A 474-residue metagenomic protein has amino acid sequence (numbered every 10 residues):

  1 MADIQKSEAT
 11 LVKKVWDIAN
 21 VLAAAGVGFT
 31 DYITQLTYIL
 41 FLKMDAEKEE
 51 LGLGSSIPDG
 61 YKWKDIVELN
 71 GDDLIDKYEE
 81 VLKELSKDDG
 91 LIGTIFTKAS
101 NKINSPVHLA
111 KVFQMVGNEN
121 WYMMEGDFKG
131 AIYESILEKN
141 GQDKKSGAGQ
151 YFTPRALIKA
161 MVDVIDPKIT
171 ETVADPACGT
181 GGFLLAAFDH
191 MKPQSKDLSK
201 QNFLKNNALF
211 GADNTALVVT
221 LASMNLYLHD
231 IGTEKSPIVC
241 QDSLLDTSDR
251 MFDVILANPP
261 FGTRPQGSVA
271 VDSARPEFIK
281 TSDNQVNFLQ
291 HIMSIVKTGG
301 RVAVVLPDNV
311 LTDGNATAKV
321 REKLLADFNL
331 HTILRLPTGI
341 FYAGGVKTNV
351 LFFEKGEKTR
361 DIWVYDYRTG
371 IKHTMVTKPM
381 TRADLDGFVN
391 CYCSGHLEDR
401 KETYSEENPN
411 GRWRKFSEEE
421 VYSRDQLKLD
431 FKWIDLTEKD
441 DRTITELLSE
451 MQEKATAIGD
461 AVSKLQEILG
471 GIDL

Functional and structural regions predicted by a protein language model:
M1-A2, L245-F252, G262-E418: Signature of N6-adenine DNA methyltransferases within the class I
M1-I169, E234-S243, R335-T338, R360-M375 (+1 more regions): Non-catalytic, mostly N-terminal accessory regions of nucleic-acid modification and defense proteins
N20, L36, F188, S223-M224 (+1 more regions): Residues within alpha-helical segments
T30, F128, T153, L217 (+2 more regions): A generic structural signal for residues located within well-ordered alpha-helices of large catalytic or ligand-binding
W121, K200-N202, I295, R400: Surface-exposed acidic, glycine-flexible loop patches that form ligand/cofactor-binding and adhesion interfaces
G147-A257, G262-R264, D272-R275, S282 (+3 more regions): Conserved S-adenosyl-L-methionine
